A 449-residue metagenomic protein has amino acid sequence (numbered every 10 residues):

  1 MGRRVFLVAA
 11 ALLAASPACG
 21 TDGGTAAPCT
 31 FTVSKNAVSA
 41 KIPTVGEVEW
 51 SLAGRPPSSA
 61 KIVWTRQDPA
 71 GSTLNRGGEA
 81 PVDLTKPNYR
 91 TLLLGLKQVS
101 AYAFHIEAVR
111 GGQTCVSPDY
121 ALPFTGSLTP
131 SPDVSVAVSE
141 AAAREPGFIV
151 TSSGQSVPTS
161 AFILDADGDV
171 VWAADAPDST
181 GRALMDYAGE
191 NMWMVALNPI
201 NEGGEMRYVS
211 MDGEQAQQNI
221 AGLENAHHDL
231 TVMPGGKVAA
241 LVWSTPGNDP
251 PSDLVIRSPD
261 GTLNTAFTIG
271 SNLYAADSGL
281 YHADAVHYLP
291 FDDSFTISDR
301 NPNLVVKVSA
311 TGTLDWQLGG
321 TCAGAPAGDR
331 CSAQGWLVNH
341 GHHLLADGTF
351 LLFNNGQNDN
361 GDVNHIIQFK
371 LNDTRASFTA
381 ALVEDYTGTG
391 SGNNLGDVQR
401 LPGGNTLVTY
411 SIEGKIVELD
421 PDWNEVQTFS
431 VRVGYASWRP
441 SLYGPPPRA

Functional and structural regions predicted by a protein language model:
M1-V8: Bacterial N-terminal signal peptides that target proteins for export
R3, S34, G46, R76-A80 (+5 more regions): Generic preference for well-ordered secondary structure
V8-A9, G71: Intrinsically disordered, low-complexity segments enriched in polar/charged small residues
A15-A18: C-terminal motif of bacterial Sec signal peptides marking the signal peptidase cleavage site
G20-D22: Bacterial signal peptide processing site
G24-S127: Short, surface-exposed linear motifs at loops/turns and structural transition points
A37-K41, P57-S59, A101, E107-A449: Histidine-/acidic-rich catalytic cores in large beta-rich domains
